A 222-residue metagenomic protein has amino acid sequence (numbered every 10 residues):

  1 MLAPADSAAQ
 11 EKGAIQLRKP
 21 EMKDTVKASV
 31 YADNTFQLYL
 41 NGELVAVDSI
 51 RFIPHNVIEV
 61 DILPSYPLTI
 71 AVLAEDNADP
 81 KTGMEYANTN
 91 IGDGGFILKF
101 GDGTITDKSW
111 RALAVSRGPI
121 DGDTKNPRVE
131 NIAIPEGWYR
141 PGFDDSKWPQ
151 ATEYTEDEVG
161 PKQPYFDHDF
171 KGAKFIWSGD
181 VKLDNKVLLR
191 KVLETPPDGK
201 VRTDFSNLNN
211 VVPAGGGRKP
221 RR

Functional and structural regions predicted by a protein language model:
L2-A46, V57-R222: Beta-strand-rich recognition domains
A46-F52: Short beta-strand segments within Ig-like beta-sandwich modules, predominantly Fibronectin type-III
